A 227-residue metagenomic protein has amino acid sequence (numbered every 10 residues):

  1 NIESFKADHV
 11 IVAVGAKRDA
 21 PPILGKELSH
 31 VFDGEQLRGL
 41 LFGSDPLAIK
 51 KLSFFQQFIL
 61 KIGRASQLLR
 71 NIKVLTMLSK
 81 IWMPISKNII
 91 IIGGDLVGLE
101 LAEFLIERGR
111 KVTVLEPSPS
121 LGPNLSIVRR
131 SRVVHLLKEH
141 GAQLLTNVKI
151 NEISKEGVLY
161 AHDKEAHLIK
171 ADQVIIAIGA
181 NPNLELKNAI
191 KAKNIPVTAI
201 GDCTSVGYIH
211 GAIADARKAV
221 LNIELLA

Functional and structural regions predicted by a protein language model:
N1-K87, L99, I106-A189: A Rossmann-like FAD-binding core segment of flavoenzymes
F32-D33, G39-L40, P196-G207: ADP-ribose/adenylate-binding Rossmann-like module
I92-F104, S120-R130, K191-A192, I200-A227: A conserved FAD-binding loop/helix module that cradles the flavin
V174, I195-P196: A short pocket-lining beta-strand/turn micro-motif at the edge of beta-sheets
